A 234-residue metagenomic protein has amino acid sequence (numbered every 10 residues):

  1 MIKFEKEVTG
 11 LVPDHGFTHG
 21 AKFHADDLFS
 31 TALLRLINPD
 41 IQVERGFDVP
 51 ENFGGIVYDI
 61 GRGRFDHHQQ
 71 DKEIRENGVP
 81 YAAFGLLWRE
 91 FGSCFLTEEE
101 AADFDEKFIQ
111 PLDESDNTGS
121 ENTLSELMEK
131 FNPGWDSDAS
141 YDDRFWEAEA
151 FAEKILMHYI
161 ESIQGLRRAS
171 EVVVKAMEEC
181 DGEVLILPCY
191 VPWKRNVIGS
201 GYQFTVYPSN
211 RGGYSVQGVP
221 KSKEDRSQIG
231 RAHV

Functional and structural regions predicted by a protein language model:
M1-Y141, G201, Y214, S227-G230: Replace "Mg2+/Mn2+-dependent" with "divalent metal-dependent
G119-S215, V219: Glycine-rich, Lys/Arg-enriched anion-binding loops that position phosphate/diphosphate groups for phosphoryl
A232-V234: Conserved small/polar residues in nucleotide/adenosyl-binding loops
